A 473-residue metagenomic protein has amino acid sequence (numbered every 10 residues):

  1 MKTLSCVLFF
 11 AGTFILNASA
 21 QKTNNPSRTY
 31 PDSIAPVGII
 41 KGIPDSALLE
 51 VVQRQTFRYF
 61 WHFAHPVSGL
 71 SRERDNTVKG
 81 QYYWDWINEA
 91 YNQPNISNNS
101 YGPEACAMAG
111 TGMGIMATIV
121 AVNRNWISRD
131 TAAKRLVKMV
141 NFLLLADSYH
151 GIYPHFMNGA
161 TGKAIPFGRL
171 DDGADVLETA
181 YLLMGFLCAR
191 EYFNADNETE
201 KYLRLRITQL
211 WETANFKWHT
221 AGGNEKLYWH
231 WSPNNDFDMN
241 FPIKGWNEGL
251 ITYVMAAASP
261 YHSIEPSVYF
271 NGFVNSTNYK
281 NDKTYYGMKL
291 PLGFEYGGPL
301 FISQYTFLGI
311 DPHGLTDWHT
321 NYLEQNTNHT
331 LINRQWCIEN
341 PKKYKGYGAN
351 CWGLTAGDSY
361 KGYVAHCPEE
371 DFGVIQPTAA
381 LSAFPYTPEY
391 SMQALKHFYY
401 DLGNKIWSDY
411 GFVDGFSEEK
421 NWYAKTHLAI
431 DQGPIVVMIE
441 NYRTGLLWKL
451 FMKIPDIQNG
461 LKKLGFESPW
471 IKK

Functional and structural regions predicted by a protein language model:
M1-P26: Bacterial Sec-dependent N-terminal signal peptides
Q21-K473: Ser/Thr/Asn(+Pro)-rich, low-complexity disordered segments
